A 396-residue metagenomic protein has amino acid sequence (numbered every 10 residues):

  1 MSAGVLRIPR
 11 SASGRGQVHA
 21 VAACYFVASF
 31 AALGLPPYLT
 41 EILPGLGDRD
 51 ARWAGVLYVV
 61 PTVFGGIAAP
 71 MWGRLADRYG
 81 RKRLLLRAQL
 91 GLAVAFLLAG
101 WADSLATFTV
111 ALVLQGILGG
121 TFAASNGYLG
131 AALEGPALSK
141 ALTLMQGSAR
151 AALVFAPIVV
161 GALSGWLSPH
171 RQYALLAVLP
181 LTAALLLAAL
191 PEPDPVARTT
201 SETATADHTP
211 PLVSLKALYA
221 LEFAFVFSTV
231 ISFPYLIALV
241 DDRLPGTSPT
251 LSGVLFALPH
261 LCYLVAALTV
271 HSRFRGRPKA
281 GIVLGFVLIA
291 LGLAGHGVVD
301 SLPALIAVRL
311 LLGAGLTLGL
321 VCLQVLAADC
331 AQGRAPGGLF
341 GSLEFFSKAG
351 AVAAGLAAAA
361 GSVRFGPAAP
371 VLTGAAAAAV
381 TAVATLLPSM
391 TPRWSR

Functional and structural regions predicted by a protein language model:
A12-T62, L215-A217, L221, F225-P245 (+1 more regions): Helix-loop boundary and gating motifs at the non-cytosolic
D48, G80, W101-A106, V298-D300: Helix-breaking motifs and short loop linkers at transmembrane-helix boundaries and internal kinks in secondary membrane
T62-P70, G120, L153-V154, H260-L268 (+1 more regions): Residue-level signature of mid-helix packing/kink "hotspots" within the transmembrane helices of 12-pass Major
A68-G80, V265-P278: Helix-to-loop junctions at the C-terminal end of transmembrane segments in multipass secondary transporters
R83-L97, A280-A294: Structural signature of the two symmetry-related core transmembrane helices
V113-A149: Cytoplasmic helix-loop-helix junction between adjacent transmembrane helices in 12-TM secondary transporters
T121-L133, L318-Q332: Intracellular juxtamembrane helix-capping segments at the cytosolic ends of symmetry-related transmembrane helices
R334-R364: A late C-terminal transmembrane helix in Major Facilitator Superfamily
